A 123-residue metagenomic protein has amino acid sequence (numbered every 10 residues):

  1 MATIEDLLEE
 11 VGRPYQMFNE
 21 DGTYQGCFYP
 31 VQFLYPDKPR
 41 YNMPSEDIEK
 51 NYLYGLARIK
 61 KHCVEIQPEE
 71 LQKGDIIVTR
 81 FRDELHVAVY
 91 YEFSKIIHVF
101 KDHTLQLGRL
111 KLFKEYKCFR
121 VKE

Functional and structural regions predicted by a protein language model:
M1-H62, K73, F81-L85, K122: N-terminal capping segments
C63-I66, R82-E123: Aromatic- and glycine-rich peptidoglycan recognition patches
